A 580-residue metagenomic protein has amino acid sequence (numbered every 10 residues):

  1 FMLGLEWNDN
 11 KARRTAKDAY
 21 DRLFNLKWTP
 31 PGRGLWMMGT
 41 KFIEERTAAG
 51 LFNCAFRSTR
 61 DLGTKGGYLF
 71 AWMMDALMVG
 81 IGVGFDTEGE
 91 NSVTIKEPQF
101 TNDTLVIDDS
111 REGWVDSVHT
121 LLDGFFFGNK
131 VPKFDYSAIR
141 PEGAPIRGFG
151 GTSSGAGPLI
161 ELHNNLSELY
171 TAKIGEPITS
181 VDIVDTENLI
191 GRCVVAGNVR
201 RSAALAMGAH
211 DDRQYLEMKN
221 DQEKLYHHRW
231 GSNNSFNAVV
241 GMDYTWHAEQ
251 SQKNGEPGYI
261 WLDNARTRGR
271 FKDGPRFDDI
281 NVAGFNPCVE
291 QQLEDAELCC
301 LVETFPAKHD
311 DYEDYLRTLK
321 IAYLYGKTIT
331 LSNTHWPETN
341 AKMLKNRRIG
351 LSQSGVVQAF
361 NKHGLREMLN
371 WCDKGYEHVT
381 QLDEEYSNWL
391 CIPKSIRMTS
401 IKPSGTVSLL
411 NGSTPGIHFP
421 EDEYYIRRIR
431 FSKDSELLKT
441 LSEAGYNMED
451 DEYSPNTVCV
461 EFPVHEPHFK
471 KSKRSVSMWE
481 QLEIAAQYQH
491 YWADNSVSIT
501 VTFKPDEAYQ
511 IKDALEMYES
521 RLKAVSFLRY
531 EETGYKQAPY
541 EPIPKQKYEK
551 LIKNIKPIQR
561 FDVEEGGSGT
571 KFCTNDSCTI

Functional and structural regions predicted by a protein language model:
F1-I580: Extended catalytic cores of very large enzyme megasubunits
